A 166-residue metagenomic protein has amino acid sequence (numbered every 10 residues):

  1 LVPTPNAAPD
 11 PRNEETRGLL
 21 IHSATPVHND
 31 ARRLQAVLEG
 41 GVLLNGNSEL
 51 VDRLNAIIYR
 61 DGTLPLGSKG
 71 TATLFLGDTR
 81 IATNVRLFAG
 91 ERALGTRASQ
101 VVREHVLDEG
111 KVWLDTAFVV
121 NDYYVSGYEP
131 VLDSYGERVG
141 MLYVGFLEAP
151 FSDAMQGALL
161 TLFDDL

Functional and structural regions predicted by a protein language model:
L1-R12, N47-D61, I81-F118: Extracytoplasmic/periplasmic sensor domains and loops in membrane signaling proteins
P3-D10, E15-V27, K111-L114, N121-V131: A short beta-strand signature within small-molecule sensing/ligand-binding domains used in signal transduction
G18-S23, L34-A36, G70, D122 (+1 more regions): Envelope-exposed proteins and targeting segments
N29, F75, D133-S134: Short, acidic, Ser/Thr-enriched surface-loop or helix-capping motifs
A31, L44, L76-I81: Short acidic/glycine-rich beta-turn/loop cap or linker motifs at sensory/regulatory domain boundaries that couple input
A36-L43, V125-S152: Short, hydrophobic beta-strand elements of compact beta-sandwich sensory domains
L64-G67, T71-T79: Short hydrophobic alpha-helical segments used for membrane anchoring or interfacial signaling
L147-L166: Membrane-interface helix-start motif
